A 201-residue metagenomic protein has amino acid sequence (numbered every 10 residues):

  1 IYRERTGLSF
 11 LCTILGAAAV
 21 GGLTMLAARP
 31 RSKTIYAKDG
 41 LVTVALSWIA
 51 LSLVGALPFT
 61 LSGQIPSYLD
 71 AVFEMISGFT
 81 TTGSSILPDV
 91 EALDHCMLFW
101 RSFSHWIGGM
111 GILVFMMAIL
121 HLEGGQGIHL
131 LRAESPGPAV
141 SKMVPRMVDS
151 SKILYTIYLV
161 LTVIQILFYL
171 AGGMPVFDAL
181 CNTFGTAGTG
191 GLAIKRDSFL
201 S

Functional and structural regions predicted by a protein language model:
I1-S201: Membrane-proximal intracellular helices of multi-pass ion channels
